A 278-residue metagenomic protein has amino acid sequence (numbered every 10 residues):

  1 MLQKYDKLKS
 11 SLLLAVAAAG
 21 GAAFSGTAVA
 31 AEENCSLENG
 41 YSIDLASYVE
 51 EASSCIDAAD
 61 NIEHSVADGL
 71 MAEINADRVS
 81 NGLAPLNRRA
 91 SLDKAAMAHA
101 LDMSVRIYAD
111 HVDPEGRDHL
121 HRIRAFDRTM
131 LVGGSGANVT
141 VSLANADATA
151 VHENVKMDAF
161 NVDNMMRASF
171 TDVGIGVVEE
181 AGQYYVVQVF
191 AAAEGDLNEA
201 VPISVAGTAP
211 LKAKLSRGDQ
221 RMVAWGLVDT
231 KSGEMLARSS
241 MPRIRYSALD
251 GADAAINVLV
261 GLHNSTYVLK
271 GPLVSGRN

Functional and structural regions predicted by a protein language model:
L2-L13: Bacterial N-terminal signal peptides that target proteins for export
D6, G21, E50-E51: Compositionally biased, low-complexity segments
L14-A18: Hydrophobic helical h-region of N-terminal Sec-dependent signal peptides in bacterial secretory/periplasmic proteins
S25-G26: N-terminal signal peptide c-region/cleavage motif recognized by signal peptidases
V29-N278: Functional surface patches built around histidine and acidic residues
